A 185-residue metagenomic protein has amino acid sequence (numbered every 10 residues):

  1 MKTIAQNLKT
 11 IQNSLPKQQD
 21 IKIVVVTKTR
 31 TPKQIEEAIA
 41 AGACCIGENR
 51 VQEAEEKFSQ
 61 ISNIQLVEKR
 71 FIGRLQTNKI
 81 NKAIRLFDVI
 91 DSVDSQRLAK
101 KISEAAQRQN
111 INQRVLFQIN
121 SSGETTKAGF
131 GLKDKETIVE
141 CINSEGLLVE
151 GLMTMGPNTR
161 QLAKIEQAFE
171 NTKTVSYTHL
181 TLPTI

Functional and structural regions predicted by a protein language model:
M1-T174: Conserved alpha/beta-domain cores
T178-T184: Conserved small/polar residues in nucleotide/adenosyl-binding loops
